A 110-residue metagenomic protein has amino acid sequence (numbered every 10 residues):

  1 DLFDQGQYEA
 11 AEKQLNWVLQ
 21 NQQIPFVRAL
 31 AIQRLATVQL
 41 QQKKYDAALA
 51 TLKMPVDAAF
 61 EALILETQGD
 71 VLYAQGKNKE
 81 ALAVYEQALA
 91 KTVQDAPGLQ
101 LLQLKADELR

Functional and structural regions predicted by a protein language model:
Q7-A10, F26-V27, F60, T67 (+1 more regions): Structural signature of alpha-solenoid helical repeat junctions
D57-A58, N78-Q94: TPR/TPR-like (Sel1-like) alpha-helical repeat modules
